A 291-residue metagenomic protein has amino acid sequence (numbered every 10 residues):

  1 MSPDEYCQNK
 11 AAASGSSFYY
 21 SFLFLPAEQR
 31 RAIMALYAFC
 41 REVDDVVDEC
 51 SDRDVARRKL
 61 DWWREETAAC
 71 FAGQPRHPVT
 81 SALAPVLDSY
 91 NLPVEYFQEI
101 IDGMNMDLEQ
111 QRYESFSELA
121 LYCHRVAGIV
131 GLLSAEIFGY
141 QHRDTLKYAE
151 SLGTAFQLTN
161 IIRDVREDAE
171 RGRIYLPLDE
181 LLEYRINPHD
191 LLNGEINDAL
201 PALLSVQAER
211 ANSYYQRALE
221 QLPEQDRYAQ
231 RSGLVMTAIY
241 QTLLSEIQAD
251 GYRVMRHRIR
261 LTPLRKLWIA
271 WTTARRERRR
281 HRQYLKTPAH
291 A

Functional and structural regions predicted by a protein language model:
M1-Q157, I162, R166-A291: Catalytic cores of Mg2+-dependent Asp-rich isoprenoid enzymes
